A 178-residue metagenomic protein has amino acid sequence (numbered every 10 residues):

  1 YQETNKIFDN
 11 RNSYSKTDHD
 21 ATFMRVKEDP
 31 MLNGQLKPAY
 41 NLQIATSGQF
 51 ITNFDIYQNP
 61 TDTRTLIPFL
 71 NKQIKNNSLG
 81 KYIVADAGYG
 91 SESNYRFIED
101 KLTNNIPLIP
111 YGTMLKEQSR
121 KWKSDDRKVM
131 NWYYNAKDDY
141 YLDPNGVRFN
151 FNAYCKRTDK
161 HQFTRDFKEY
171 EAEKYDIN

Functional and structural regions predicted by a protein language model:
Y1-N178: Anion-binding and metal-coordination hotspots
